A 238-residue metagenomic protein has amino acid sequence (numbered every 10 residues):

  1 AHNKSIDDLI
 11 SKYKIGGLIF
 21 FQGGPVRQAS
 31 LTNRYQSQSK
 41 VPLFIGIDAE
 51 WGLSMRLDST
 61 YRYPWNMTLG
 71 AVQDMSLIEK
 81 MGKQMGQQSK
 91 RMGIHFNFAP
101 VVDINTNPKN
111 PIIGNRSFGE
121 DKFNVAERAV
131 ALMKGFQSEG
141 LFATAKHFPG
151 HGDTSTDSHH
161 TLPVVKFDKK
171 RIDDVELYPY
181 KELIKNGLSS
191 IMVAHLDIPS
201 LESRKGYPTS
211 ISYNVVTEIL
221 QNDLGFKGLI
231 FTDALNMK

Functional and structural regions predicted by a protein language model:
H2-K12, L77-Q88, D173-Y180: Short, acidic/polar
S11-Q22: A short aromatic-anchored loop/beta-hairpin motif
L18, V26-Q38, L43, L53-M55 (+1 more regions): Second-shell residues forming the walls of enzyme active-site clefts
P25-P42, Q73-G93: Active-site-adjacent structural elements in enzyme catalytic domains
Y63-Q73, S117-G119: A charged helix-plus-loop insertion that forms the helical arch/lid used to bind and gate nucleic-acid substrates
V102-I112: Short, conserved phosphate-binding/catalytic loop or strand-edge motifs used in phosphoryl-/nucleotidyl-transfer
